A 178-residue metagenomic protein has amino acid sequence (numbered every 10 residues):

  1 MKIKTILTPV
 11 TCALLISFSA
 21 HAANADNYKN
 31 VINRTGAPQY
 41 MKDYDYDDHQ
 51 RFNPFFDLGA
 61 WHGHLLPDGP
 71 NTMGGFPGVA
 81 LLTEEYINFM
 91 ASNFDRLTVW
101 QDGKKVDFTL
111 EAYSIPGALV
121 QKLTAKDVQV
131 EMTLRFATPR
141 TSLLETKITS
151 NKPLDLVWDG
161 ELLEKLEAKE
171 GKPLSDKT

Functional and structural regions predicted by a protein language model:
M1-V10: Bacterial N-terminal signal peptides that target proteins for export
I3, S19-A22: Extended, charged low-complexity regulatory segments
P9-S17: Bacterial N-terminal signal peptides
H21-T178: Terminal accessory carbohydrate-recognition/targeting modules of carbohydrate-active enzymes
